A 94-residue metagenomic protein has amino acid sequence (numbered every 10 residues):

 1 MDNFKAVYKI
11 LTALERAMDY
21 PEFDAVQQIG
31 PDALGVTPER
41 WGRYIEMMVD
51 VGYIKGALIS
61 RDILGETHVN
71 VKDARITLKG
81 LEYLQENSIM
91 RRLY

Functional and structural regions predicted by a protein language model:
M1-L34: Short amphipathic alpha-helical interface segments
F4-Y8, G42, E46, L78: Non-catalytic, well-ordered alpha-helical scaffold segments
K9-T12, R43, E82, R92: Charged/polar, solvent-exposed surface patches and flexible loops
L14-A17, M48, G52, L84-N87: Generic structural signal for hydrophobic core residues of well-folded globular domains
E22-V26, A57, R92-L93: Short, hydrophobic secondary-structure boundary micro-motifs
V26-G30, I59-G65: Short linear capping/connector segments at secondary-structure termini
L34-A57, V71: Short amphipathic alpha-helical interaction segments
D62-Y94: Short, amphipathic alpha-helical interaction segments positioned at domain boundaries
